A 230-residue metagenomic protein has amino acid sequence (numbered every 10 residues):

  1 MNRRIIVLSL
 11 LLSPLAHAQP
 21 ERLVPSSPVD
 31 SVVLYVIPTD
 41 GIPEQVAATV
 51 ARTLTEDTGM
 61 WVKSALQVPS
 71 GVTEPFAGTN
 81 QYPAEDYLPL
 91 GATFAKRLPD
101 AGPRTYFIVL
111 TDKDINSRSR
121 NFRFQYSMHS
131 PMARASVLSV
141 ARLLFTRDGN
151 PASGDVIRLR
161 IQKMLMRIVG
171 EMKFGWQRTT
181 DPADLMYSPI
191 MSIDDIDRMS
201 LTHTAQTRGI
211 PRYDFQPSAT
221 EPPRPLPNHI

Functional and structural regions predicted by a protein language model:
N2, P43, P83, T202-T204: Generic structural signal for alpha-helix starts
R3-V7: N-terminal export leaders
S9-A18: Hydrophobic h-region of N-terminal signal peptides that target proteins for export in Gram-negative bacteria
Q19-P28: Cleaved targeting-peptide boundary
V29-P43: Fold-level signature of zinc-dependent metallopeptidase catalytic domains
T39, L110-D112, P189: Active-site-proximal beta-strand/loop segments in catalytic clefts of secreted hydrolases
A47-L165, M172-G175: Metzincin-family zinc-dependent endopeptidase catalytic domain
Y126, S130-R160, W176-I230: Metalloprotease/metallohydrolase-associated module, dominated by Zn2+-dependent proteases
